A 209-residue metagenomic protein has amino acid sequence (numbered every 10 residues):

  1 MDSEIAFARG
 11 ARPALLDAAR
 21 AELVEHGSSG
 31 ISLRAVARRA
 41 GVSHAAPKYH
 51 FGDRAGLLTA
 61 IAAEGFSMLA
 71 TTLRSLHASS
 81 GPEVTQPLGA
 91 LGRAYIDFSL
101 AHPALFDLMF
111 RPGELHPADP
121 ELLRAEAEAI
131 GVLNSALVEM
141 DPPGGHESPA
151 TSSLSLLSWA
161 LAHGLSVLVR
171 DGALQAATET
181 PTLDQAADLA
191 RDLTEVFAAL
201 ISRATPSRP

Functional and structural regions predicted by a protein language model:
M1-G10, A21, G81, T205-P209: N-terminal intrinsically disordered/low-complexity leader segments
A14, A18, E22-G56, A60: Helix-turn-helix
L15-L23, G65, L69, Y95: Short hydrophobic clusters on alpha-helical segments that form packing/core surfaces in small helical domains
L23, L58-G65, M109, A125: Alpha-helical DNA-contacting segments of helix-turn-helix folds
A60, R74-L105, E126, S148-S158: Hydrophobic alpha-helical connector segments
L73-R74, P117-P142, S152-L157, D184-A199: Amphipathic alpha-helical packing segments from all-alpha helical-bundle domains
D97, A101-S135, A176-L183: Short secondary-structure transition hinges
E139, S158-A177, E195-S207: Amphipathic C-terminal alpha-helical segment
